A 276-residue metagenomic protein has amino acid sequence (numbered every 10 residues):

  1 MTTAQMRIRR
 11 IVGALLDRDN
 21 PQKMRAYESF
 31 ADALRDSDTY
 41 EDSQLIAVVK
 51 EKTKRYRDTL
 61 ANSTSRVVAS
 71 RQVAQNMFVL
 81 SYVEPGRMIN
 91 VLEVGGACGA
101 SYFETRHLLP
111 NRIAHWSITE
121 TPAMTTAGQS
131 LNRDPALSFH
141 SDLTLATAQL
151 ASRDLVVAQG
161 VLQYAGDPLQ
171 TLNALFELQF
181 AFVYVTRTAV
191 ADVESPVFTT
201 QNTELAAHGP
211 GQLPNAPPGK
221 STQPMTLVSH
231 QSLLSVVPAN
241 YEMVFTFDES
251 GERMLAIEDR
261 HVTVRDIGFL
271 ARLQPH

Functional and structural regions predicted by a protein language model:
M1-S43, A271: Membrane-proximal basic amphipathic "stem/tether" segments
S37-G86: Class I SAM-dependent methyltransferase Rossmann-like catalytic core, especially the SAM/SAH-binding loop
M88-C98: Conserved class I S-adenosyl-L-methionine
G96-T144: Class I SAM-dependent methyltransferase SAM/SAH-binding core
D154-P168: A short SAM/SAH-binding and catalytic strip from SAM-dependent methyltransferases
Y164-L178, V185: A short, conserved alpha-helix within the catalytic core of class I
Q179-F198: Conserved beta-strand signature within the Rossmann-like core of class I S-adenosyl-L-methionine
K220-D248: Short alpha-helix
